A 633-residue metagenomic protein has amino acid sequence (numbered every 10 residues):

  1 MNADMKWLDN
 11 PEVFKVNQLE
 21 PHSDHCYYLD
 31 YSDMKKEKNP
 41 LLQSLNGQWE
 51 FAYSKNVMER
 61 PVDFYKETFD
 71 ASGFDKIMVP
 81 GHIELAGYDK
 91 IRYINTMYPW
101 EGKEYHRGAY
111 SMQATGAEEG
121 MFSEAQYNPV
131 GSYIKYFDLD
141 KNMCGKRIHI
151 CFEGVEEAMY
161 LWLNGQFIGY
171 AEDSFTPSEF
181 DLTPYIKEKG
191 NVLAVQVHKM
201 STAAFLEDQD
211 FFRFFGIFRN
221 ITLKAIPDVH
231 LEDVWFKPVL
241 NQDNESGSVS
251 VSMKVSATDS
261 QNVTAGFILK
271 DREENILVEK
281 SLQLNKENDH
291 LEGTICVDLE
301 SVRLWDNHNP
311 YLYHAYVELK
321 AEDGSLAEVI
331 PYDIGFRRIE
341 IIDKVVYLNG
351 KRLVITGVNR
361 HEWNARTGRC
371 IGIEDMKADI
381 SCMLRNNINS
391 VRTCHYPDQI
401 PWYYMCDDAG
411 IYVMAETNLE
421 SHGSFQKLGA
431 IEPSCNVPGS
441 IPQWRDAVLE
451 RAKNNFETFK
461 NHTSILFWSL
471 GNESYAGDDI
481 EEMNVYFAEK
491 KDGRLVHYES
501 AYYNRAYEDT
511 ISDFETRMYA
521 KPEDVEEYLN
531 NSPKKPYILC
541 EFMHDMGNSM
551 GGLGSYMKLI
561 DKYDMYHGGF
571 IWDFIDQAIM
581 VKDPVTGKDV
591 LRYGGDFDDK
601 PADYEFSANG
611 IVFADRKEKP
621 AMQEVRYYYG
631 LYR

Functional and structural regions predicted by a protein language model:
M1-S111, V192, Q196, M557 (+4 more regions): Accessory carbohydrate-binding/adhesion or oligomerization-edge regions at the termini of glycan-active proteins
N2-V16, P21, K35-K36, E50-S54 (+7 more regions): Accessory beta-strand-rich segments of carbohydrate-active enzymes
E37-P61, T68, M78, E84-A86 (+7 more regions): Substrate-binding clefts and catalytic carboxylate motifs of secreted carbohydrate-active enzymes
G81-L139, M143-C151, E157-W162, G169 (+6 more regions): Active-site-adjacent substrate/metal-binding segments within catalytic domains of carbohydrate-active enzymes
M143-K146, I186-G190, L299-L312: Short glycine/proline/serine/threonine-rich loop/turn segments at secondary-structure transition edges
L161-L163, S246-Q283, G293: Beta-strand-rich binding/interaction modules
D228-D259, E624-R633: Surface beta-strand/loop "capping" patches
E232-V239, G247-S250, E328, C382-R385 (+3 more regions): Active-site region of glycoside hydrolase catalytic domains
